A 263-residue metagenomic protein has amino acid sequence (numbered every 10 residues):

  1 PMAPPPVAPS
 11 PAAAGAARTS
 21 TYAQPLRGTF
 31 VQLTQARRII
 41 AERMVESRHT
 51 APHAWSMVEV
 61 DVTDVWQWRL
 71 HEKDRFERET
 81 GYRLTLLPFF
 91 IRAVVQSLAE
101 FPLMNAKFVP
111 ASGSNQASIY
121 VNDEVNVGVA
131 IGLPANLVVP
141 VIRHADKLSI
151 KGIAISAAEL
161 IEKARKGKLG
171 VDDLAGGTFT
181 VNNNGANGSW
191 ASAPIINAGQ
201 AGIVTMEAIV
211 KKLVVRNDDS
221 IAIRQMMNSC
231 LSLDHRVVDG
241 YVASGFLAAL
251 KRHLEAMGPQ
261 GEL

Functional and structural regions predicted by a protein language model:
P1-L263: C-terminal catalytic/motor cores of large multi-domain enzyme assemblies
